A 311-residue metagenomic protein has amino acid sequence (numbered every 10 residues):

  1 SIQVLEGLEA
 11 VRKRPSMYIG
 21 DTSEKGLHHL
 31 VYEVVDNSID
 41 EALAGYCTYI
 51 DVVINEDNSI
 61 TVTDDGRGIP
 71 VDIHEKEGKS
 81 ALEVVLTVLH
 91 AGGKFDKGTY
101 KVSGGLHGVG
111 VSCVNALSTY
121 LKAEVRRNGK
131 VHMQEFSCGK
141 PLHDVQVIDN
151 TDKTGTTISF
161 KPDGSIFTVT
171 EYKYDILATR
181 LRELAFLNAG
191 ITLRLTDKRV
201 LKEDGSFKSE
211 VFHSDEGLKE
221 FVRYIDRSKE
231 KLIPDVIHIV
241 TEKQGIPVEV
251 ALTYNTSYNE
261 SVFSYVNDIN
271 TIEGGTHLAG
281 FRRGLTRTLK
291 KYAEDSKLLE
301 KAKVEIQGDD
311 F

Functional and structural regions predicted by a protein language model:
S1, N58-A81, G92-D215, F221: GHKL-type ATPase core
S1-V35, V84-L86: Bergerat-fold GHKL ATPase/HATPase_c domain
V4-R12, N55-E56, D149-S159, A251-V266: Flexible hinge/switch segments at interdomain interfaces of large molecular machines
R12-K13, K25-V31, T48, L218 (+1 more regions): Bergerat-fold GHKL/Histidine-kinase-like ATPase
I19-D21, T99-K101, L106, V262-I272: Short, conserved non-catalytic motifs in the polymerase core
K25-T48, G110-L117: Conserved ATP-binding N-box helix of the HATPase_c
T48-I54: A conserved short beta-strand within the histidine kinase catalytic ATPase domain
D175, E183-L184, G190, R194-F311: GHKL/Histidine-kinase-like ATPase module
